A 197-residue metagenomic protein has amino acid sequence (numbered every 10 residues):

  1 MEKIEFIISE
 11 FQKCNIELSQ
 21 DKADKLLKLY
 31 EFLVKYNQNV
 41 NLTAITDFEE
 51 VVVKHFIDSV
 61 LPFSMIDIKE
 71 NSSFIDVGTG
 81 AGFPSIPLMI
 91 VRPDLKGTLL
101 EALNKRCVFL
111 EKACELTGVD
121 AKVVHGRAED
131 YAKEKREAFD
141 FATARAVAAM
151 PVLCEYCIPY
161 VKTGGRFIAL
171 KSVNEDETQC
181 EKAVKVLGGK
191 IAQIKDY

Functional and structural regions predicted by a protein language model:
E2-E70, I75, K105-D120, H125: Class I SAM-dependent transferase core
E10, A23, V91, K182-A183 (+1 more regions): Alpha-helical structural signal in soluble globular domains
L33, L88, K171: Residue-level signal for inorganic ion chemistry
L61, F83-P87, K105-V108, V152: Conserved SAM/SAH-binding loop-helix junction of Class I S-adenosyl-L-methionine-dependent methyltransferases
F74-I75, L88, G97: Hydrophobic packing within well-folded, soluble alpha/beta domains
G78: Conserved glycine-centered beta->alpha loop in an early N-terminal alpha/beta scaffold
A81-D94, E155: Conserved SAM-binding loop of SAM-dependent methyltransferases across substrates and taxa, primarily the Class I
L95-T98, A102-Y197: S-adenosylmethionine
